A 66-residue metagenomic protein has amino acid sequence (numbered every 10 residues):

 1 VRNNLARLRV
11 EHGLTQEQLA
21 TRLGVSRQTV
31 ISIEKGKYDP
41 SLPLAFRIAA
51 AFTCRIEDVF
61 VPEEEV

Functional and structural regions predicted by a protein language model:
N3-R22: Short basic helix-loop element that most often maps to the first helix and adjoining turn of HTH DNA-binding modules
E17, Q28, E57: Key DNA-contact positions within bacterial/archaeal DNA-binding proteins
V25-Y38: Recognition helix of helix-turn-helix/homeodomain-like DNA-binding domains that insert into the DNA major groove
K35, V61-E64: Short, conserved catalytic or interaction motifs in soluble domains
P43-D58: DNA major-groove recognition helix of helix-turn-helix/homeodomain DNA-binding modules
